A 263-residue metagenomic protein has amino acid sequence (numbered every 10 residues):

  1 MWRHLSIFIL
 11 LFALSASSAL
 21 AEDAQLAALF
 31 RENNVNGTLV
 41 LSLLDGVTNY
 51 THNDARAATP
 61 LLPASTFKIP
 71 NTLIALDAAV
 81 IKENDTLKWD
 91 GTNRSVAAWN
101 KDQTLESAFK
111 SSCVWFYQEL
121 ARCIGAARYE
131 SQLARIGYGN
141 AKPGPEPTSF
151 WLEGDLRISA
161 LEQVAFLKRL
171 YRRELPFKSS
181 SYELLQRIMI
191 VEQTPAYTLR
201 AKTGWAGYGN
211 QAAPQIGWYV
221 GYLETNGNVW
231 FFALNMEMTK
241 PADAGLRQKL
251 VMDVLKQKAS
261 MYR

Functional and structural regions predicted by a protein language model:
M1-H4: Positively charged n-region of N-terminal signal peptides that target proteins for export
S6-S15: Bacterial N-terminal signal peptides
S18-L62: Beta-lactamase-like hydrolase cores
A21-L29, N33, R122-A127, E174-T198 (+1 more regions): Structured C-terminal helix/loop/strand segments within mature extracytoplasmic catalytic/sensor domains
P60-N84, A108, F232: Active-site SXXK
D77-T92, F177-S181: Short, well-structured active-site flanking segments
T86-K101, L105-K110, I124-G125: Acidic helix-start/capping segments at beta-turn-to-alpha-helix junctions
A97, T104-L105, Y117-R172: Mid-domain, small-residue-enriched loop/turn segments at the edges of structured enzyme/sensor domains
